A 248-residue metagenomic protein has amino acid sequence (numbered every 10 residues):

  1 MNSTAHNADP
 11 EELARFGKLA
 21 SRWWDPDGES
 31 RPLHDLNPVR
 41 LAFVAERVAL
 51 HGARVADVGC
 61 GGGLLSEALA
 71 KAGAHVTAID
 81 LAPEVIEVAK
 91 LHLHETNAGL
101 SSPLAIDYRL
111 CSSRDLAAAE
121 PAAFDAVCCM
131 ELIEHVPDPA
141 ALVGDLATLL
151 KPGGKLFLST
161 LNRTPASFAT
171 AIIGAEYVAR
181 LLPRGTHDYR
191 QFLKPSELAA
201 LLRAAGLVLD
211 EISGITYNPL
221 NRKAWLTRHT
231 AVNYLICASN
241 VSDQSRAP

Functional and structural regions predicted by a protein language model:
M1-W24: N-terminal, positively charged/glycine-rich alpha-helical extensions of SAM-dependent methyltransferases
H34-H51: Conserved alpha-helix/loop element of class I SAM-dependent methyltransferases that forms part of the SAM/SAH-binding
A53-G59: Conserved class I S-adenosyl-L-methionine
L64-D115: Class I SAM-dependent methyltransferase SAM/SAH-binding core
A117-A126: A short acidic, Gly/Pro-enriched loop at the edge of an enzyme's catalytic core that lines a small-molecule cofactor
A140-P152: A short glycine-rich, Lys/Arg-flanked "PGG" loop and its adjoining helix->strand segment in the class I
F157-A179: Conserved class I S-adenosyl-L-methionine
R180-E197: Acceptor-substrate binding/catalytic loop of class I
